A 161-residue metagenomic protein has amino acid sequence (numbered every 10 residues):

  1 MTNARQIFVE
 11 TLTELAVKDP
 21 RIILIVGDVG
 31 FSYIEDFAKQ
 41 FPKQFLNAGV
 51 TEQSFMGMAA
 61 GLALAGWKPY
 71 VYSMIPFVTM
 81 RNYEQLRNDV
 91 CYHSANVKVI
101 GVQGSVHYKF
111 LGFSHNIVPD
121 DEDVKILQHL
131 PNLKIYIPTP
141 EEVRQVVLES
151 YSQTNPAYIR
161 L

Functional and structural regions predicted by a protein language model:
M1-L161: Thiamine diphosphate
